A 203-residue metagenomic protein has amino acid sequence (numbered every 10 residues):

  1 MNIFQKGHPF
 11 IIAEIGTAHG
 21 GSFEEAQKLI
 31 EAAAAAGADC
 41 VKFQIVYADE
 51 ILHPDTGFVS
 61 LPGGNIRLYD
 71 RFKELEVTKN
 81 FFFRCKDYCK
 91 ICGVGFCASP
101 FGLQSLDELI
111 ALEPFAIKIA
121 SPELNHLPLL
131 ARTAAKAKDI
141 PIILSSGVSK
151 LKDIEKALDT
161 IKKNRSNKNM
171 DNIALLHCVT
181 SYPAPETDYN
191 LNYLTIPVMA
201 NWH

Functional and structural regions predicted by a protein language model:
M1-H203: Catalytic cores and adjacent flexible loops of soluble metabolic enzymes that perform enolate/carbanion chemistry on
